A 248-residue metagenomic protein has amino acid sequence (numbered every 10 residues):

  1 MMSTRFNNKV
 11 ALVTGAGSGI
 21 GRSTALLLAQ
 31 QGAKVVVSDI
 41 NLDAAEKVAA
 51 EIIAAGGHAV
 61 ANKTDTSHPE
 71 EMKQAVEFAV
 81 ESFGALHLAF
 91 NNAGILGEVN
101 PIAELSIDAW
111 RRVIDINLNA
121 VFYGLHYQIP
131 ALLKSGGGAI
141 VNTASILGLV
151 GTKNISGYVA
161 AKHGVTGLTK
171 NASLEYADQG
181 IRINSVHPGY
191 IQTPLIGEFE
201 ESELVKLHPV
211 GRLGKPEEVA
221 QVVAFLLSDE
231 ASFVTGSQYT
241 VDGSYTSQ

Functional and structural regions predicted by a protein language model:
M2, L96-V99, V150, S202 (+3 more regions): Short C-terminal tail/terminal secondary-structure segment of NAD(P)H-dependent dehydrogenase/reductase domains
T4-V36: Canonical Rossmann dinucleotide-binding motif of NAD(H)/NADP(H)-dependent dehydrogenases/reductases, specifically
R5, F83, L125, R212-V241 (+1 more regions): C-terminal substrate-recognition "lid" of short-chain dehydrogenase/reductases
N100-I102, S106-I114, I196, L204: Substrate-binding pocket helix/loop in short-chain dehydrogenase/reductase
L125, A161, T169: Active-site helix of classical SDR
P130, L174-D178, S232: Alpha-helical segment proximal to the catalytic Tyr-Lys
S145: Residue(s) in the substrate-gating loop at a strand-loop-helix junction that position the organic substrate next
